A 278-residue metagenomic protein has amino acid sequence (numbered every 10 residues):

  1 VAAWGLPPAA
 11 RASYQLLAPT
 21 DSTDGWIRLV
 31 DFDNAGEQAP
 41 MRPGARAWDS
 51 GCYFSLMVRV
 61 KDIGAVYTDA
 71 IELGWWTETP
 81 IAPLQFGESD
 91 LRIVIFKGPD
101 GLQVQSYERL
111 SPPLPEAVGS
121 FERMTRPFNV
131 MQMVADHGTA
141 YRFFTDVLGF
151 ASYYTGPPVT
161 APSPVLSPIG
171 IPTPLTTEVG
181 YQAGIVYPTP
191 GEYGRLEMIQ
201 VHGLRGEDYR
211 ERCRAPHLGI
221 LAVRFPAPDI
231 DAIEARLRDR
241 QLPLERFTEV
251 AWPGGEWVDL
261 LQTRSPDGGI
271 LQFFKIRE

Functional and structural regions predicted by a protein language model:
V1-A10: N-terminal juxtadomain amphipathic helix that follows a signal peptide/anchor or precedes a small N-terminal auxiliary
A10, Q15-L16, D24-V30, S55-R123 (+5 more regions): Vicinal oxygen chelate
D31-G36: Conserved donor-binding loop and adjoining core beta-sheet/short helix segment in diverse acyl/aminoacyl transferases
A45-R46: Glycan-recognition patch characteristic of GH18 chitinases/ENGases and related GlcNAc/peptidoglycan-binding proteins
Y53-S55, F128, I220-L221: Eukaryotic phosphotyrosine signaling hubs
E72, D136-S152, D239: Amphipathic alpha-helical segments
F150, A183-E192: Acidic, glycine-rich loop-and-strand cores that form catalytic or ligand-binding grooves in diverse globular domains
H202-G203, R214-F225: Low-complexity, glycine/alanine/valine/leucine- and proline-rich hydrophobic stretches
